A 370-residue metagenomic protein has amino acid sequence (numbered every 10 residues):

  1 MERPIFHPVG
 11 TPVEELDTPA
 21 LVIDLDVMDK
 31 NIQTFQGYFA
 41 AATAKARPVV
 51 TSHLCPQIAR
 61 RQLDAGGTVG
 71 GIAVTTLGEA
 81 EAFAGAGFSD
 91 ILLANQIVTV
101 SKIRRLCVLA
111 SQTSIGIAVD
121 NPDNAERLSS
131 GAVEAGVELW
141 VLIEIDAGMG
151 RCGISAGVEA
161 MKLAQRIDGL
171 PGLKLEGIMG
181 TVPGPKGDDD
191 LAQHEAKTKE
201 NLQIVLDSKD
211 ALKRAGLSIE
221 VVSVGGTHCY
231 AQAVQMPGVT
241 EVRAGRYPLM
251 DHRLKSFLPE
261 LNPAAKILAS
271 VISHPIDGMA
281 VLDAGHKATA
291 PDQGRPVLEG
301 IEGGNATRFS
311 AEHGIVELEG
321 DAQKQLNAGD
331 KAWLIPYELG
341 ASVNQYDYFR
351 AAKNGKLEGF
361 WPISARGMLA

Functional and structural regions predicted by a protein language model:
R3-P8, V27-I58, T75: N-terminal glycine-rich anion-binding loops that anchor highly charged ligand groups
P4-I23: Generic N-terminal amphipathic, Lys/Arg-enriched alpha-helix
M28, T51, F83, I143 (+5 more regions): Conserved, mostly hydrophobic/aromatic
V49-G187: Active-site-proximal beta-alpha core segment in soluble small-molecule metabolic enzymes
W140, D146-K255: Active-site loop/helix belt of alpha/beta enzymes
A196, H228-E302: Active-site loop ensemble at the mouth of alpha/beta enzyme cores that anchors a bound cofactor
P275-A370: C-terminal accessory subdomain/extension
